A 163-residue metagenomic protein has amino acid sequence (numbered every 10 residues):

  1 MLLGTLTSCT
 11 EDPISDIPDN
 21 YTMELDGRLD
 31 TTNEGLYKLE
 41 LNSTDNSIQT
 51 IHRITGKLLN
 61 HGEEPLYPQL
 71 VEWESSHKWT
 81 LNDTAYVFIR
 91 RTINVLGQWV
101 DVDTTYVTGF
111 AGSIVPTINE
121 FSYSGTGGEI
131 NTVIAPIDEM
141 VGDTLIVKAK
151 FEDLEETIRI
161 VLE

Functional and structural regions predicted by a protein language model:
G4-S8: C-terminal motif of bacterial Sec signal peptides marking the signal peptidase cleavage site
C9-E163: The feature marks long extracellular or luminal low-complexity segments
